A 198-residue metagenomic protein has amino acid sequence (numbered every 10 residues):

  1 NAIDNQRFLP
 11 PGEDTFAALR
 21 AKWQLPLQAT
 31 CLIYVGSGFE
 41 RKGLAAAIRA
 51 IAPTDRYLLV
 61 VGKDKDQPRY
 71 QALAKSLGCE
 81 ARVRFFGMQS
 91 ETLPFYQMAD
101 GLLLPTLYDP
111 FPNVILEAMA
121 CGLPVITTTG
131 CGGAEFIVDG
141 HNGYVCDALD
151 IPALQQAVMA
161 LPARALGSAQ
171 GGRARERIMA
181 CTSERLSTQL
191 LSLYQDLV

Functional and structural regions predicted by a protein language model:
A2: Carbohydrate-associated surface elements
L9-L25: A short helix/loop element that forms part of the nucleotide-sugar donor recognition site in Leloir-type
A21, L166-A180, S192: A short, well-ordered alpha-helix in the C-terminal region of glycosyltransferases
T30-P53, K65-P68: A conserved mid-protein helix/loop that constitutes part of the nucleotide-sugar donor-binding site
M88, L107: Aromatic "clamp/platform" in nucleotide-sugar-dependent glycosyltransferases that forms part of the donor/acceptor
P124-T127, I137: Short hydrophobic beta-strand element within catalytic cores of glycosyltransferases and related nucleotide-activated
D139-G140, Y144-I151, A160-A165: Conserved acidic donor-binding segment of nucleotide-sugar-dependent glycosyltransferases
S183-V198: C-terminal alpha-helical cap of glycosyltransferases
